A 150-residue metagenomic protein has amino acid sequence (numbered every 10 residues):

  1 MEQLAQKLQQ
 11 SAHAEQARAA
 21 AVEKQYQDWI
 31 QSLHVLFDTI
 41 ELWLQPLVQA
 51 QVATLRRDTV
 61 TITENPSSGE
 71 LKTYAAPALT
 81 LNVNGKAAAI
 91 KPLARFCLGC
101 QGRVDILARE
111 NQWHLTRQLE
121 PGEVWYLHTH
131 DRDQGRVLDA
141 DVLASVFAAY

Functional and structural regions predicted by a protein language model:
M1-V22: N-terminal, Lys/Arg- and Ser/Thr-rich interaction peptides
K7, S11, W43, S145-A149: Residues that form generic nucleotide/phosphate-binding pockets
H13, Q49-A53, K86: Short aromatic/hydrophobic-glycine micro-motifs
D28-Y74, L79: Short, well-structured hydrophobic secondary-structure segments
D58-T116: Hydrophobic-cavity lipid-handling domains and compact docking modules
I106-Y150: Glycine-rich, aromatic-bearing surface loops/beta-hairpins
